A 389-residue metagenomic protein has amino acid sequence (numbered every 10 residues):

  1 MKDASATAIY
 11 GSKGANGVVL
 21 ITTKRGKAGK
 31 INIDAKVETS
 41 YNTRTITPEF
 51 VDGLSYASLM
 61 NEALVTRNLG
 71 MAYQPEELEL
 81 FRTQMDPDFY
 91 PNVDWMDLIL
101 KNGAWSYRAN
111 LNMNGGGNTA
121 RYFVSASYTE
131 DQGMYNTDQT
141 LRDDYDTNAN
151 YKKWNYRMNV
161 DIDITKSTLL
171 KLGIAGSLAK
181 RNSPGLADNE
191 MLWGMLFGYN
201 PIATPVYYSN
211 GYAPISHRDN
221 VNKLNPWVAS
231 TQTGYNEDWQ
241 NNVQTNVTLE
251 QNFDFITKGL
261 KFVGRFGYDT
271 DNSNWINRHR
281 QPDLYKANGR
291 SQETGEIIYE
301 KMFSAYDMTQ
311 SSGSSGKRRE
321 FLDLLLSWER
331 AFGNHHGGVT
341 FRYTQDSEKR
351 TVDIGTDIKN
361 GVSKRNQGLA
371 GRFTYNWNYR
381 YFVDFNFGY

Functional and structural regions predicted by a protein language model:
M1-D3: Short acidic/polar hinge/loop motifs at secondary-structure boundaries that mediate gating or recognition
S5-Q240, T248-Q251: Membrane-proximal, glycine/serine-rich, low-complexity loop/turn segments characteristic of large bacterial
G26-I31, N118-T119, M134, S167 (+4 more regions): Short loop/turn motifs that connect adjacent beta-strands in outer-membrane beta-barrel proteins
I31, Y107, A120, W154-Y156 (+7 more regions): Hydrophobic core residues within well-ordered beta-strands of beta-rich domains
I33-A35, Y122-V124, L170-L172, L260-F266 (+3 more regions): Transmembrane beta-strands of outer-membrane beta-barrel proteins
K36-S40, S127-T129, A175-S177, E250 (+4 more regions): Outer-membrane beta-barrel pore domains and translocons
Y41-T47, E130-N136, L178-L186, F255 (+3 more regions): Gram-negative outer-membrane beta-barrel proteins
V93-N114, P201-P214, R280-Y389: Outer-membrane beta-barrel transmembrane domain signature of Gram-negative proteins, especially the mid-to-C-terminal
